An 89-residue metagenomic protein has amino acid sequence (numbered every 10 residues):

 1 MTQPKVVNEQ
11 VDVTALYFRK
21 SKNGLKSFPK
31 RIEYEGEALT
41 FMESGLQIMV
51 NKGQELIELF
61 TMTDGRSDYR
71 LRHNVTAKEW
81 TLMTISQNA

Functional and structural regions predicted by a protein language model:
M1-A89: Cysteine-centric segments in proteins
